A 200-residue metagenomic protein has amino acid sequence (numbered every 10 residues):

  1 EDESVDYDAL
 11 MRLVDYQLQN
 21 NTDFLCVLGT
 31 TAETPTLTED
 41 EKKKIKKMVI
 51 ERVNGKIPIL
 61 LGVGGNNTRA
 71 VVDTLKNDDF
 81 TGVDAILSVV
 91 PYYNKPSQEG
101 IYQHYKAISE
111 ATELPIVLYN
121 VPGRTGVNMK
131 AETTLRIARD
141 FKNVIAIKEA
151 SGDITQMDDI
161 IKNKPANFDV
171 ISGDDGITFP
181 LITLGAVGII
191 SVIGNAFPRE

Functional and structural regions predicted by a protein language model:
E1-G126, R136: Active-site beta->alpha loop and helix N-cap motifs at the rims of alpha/beta catalytic domains
E110-A111, R124-E200: Catalytic alpha/beta core domains of metabolic enzymes, predominantly
